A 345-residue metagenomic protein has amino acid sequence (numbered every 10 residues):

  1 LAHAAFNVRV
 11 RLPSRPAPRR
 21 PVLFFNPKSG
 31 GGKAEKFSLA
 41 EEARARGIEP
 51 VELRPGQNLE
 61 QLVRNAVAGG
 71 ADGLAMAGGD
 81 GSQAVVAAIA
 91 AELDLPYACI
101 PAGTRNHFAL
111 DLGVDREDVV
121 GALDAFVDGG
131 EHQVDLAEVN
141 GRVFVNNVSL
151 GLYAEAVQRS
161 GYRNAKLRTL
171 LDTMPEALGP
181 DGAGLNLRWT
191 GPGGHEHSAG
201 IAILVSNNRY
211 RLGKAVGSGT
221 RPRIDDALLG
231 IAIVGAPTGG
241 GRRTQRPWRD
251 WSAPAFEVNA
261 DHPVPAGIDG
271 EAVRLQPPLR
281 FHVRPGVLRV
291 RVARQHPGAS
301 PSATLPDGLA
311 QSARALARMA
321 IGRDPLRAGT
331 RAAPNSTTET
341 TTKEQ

Functional and structural regions predicted by a protein language model:
L1-L74, A84, P297, P306-A317 (+4 more regions): ATP/NTP phosphate-donor binding region
L1-R9, G191-P192, R223-D226, I233-Q345: ATP/nucleoside-binding phosphotransfer catalytic cores, i.e., glycine-rich phosphate-binding loops
R15-P16, V22, K28, A34-F37 (+3 more regions): Catalytic core of DAGKc-family lipid kinases
M76-D80: N-terminal glycine-rich "phosphate-gripper" loop used for MgATP/nucleotide binding and carboxylate activation
G81-V86, H107: Short glycine/serine/threonine-rich phosphate/pyrophosphate-binding segments that cradle anionic phosphate groups
S149, Y153, L204-T220, A272: Glycine-rich phosphate/pyrophosphate-binding beta-alpha loops
Y153-A156, H197-A199, R211-A215, G239-R242: Short acidic/glycine-rich loop or secondary-structure boundary segments that cap or lie
Y162-L171, R211-P237: Gly/Ser/Thr-rich active-site loops/lids in small-molecule metabolic enzymes that frequently grip phosphoryl groups
